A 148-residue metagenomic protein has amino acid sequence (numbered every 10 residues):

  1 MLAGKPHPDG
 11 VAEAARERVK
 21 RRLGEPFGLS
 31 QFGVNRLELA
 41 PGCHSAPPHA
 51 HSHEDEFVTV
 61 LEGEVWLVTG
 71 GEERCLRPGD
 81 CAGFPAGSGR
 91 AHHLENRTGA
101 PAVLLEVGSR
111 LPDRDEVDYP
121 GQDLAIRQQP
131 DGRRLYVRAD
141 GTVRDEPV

Functional and structural regions predicted by a protein language model:
M1-Q31, V117-V148: A short, N-terminal "cap"/entry segment at the start of jelly-roll beta-barrel domains of the cupin/DSBH fold
E17-R22, N35-H51, G89: Conserved short histidine dyad/triad with adjacent acidic residue
R36-A40, A50-T69, V107-R110: Short, conserved beta-strand element in jelly-roll/cupin
S45, D55, E62-E64, G71 (+2 more regions): A generic structural motif
A46, R74, D115-V117: Short beta-strand segments
G70-A86: Short acidic-glycine-tyrosine-enriched beta hairpin
A86-R114: Ligand-binding loop in jelly-roll beta-barrel domains
